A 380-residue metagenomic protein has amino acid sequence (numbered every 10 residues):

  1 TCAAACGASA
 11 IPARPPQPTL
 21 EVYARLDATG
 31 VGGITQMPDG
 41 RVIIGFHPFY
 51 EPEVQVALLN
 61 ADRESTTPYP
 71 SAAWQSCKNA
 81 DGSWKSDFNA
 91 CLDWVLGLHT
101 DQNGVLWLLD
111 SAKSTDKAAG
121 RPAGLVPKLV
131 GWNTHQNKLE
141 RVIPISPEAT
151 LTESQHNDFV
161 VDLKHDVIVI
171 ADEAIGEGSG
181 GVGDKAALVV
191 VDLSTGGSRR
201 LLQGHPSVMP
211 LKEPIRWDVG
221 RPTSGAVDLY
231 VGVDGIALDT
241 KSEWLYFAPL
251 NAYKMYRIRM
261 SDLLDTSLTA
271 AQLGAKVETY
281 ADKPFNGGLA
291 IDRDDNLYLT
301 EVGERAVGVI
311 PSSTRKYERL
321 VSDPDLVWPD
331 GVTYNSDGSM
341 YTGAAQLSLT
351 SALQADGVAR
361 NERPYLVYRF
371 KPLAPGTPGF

Functional and structural regions predicted by a protein language model:
T19-V22, T66-A90, N137-T152, G197-V227 (+1 more regions): Surface-exposed loop and turn segments in beta-propeller and other repeat-based domains that flank or scaffold
E21-Q55: Beta-strand-rich domains and repeat architectures in extracellular enzymes and scaffolds, especially beta-propellers
D27-D39, S83-L109, E148-A171, V208-W244 (+2 more regions): Beta-rich, blade/repeat-based domains predominating in secreted/periplasmic proteins but also intracellular
V42-Y50, C91, T100, L108-A112 (+6 more regions): Conserved beta-strand positions in repeat-built beta-propeller and related beta-rich domains
V56-D62, G124-N137, D184-G196, G357-A374: Beta-propeller blade signature
R63, H135, L193-S198, R257-T269 (+2 more regions): Short loop/turn segments immediately following beta-strands, especially the blade-tip and inter-blade linker loops
A90-L92, A112-V167, A171-G178: Asp-box/WD-like beta-propeller blade repeats and closely related beta-sheet repeat scaffolds
T333-F380: Blade-level signature of beta-propeller repeat domains, shared across WD40, Kelch, NHL, RCC1 and BNR/Asp-box propellers
